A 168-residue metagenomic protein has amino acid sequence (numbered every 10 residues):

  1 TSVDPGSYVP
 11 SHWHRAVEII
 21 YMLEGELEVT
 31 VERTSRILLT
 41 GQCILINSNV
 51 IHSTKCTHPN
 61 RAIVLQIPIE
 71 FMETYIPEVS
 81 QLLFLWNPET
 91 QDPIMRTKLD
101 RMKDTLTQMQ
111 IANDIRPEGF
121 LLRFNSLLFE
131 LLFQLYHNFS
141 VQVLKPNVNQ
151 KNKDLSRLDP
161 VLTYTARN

Functional and structural regions predicted by a protein language model:
S2-W86, I115-L122: N-terminal regulatory/effector-sensing and dimerization cores that precede helix-turn-helix DNA-binding domains
E18, A112, E130: Acidic-residue sensor for enzyme active/binding pockets
G25, L131-Q134: Hydrophobic alpha-helical transmembrane segments of multipass integral membrane proteins
V79-D104: Aromatic/histidine-rich interaction motifs
E89-K98, N113-F124, F133-N168: Short, Lys/Arg-enriched, Trp-marked, Pro/Gly-tolerant hinge/linker segments that flank
M102, L106-M109, F124, L131: Amphipathic alpha-helices that form helix-helix packing interfaces
